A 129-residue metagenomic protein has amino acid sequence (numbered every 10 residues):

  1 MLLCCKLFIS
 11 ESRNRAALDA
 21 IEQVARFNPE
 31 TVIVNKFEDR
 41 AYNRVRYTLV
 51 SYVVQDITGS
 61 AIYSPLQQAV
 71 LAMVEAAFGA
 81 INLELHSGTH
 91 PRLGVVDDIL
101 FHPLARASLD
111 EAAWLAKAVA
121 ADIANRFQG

Functional and structural regions predicted by a protein language model:
M1-G129: Long, contiguous binding/interaction regions
